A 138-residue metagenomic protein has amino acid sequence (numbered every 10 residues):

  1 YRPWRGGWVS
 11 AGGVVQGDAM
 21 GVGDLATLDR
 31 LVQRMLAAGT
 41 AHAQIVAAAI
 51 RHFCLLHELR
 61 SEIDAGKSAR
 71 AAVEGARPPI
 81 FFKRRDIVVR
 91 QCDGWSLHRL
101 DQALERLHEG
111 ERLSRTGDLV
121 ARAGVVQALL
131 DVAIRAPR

Functional and structural regions predicted by a protein language model:
Y1-V22, A26: Long, charge-dense, solvent-exposed interaction surfaces that engage phosphate-rich ligands
L25-R138: C-terminal alpha-helical interaction modules of replication/initiation AAA+ assemblies
